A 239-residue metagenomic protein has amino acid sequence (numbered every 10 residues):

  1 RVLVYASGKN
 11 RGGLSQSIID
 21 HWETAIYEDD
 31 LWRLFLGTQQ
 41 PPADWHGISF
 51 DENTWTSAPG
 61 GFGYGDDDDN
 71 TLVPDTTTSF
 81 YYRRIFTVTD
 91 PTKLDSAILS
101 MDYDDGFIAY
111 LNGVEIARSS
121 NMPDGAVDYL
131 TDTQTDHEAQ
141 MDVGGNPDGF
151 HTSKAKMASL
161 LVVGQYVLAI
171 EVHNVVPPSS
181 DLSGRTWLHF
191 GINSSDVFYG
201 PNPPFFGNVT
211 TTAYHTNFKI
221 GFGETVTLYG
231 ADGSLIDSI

Functional and structural regions predicted by a protein language model:
R1-H21, T135-T186, F190-I239: Solvent-exposed beta-edge/loop recognition patches
V2-L3, S49, T54-T56, T71-L72 (+5 more regions): Ser/Thr- (and often Asn-) enriched beta-sheet segments in non-cytosolic proteins
A6-R11, F35-P42, G61-G63, D90-T92 (+6 more regions): Acidic glycine-/aspartate-rich tracts in secreted/extracellular proteins
I18-L94, G125-T152: Extended carbohydrate-recognition surfaces in non-catalytic/accessory domains of CAZymes and lectin-like proteins
W32, W55, F86, T92-G113 (+1 more regions): Aromatic-lined ligand-binding clefts that engage carbohydrates, nucleic acids, or primary amines
D51, D90, D102-D105, D181 (+2 more regions): Acidic side chains
T78, M101, T210: Short, glycine/acidic-rich beta->alpha junctions
T78-Y82, D95-A97, D105, G164-Y166 (+1 more regions): Residues at beta-strand starts and edge strands
